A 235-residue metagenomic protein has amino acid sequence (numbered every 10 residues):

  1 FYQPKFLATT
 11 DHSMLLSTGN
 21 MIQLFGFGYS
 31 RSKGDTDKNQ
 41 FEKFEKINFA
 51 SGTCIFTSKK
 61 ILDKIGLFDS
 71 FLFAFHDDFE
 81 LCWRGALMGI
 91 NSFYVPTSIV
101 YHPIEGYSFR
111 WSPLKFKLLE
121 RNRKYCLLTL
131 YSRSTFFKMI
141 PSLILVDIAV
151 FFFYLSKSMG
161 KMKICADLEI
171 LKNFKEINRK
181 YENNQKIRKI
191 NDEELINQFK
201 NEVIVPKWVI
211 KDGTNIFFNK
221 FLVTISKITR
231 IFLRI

Functional and structural regions predicted by a protein language model:
F1-F73, F79, M88: Acidic/His-rich active-site region of diverse nucleotide-sugar glycosyltransferases
S51, W83, P96: A cytosolic small-molecule/anion-sensing beta-strand core signal
F73, W83, Y125: Active-site phosphate/pyrophosphate- and oxyanion-stabilizing loops and adjacent acidic/basic residues in soluble
D78-L81, N122-R123: Short, hydrophobic/aromatic alpha-helical segments in well-folded domains
E80-R84, V100: Short active-site alpha-helical segment characteristic of glycosyltransferases and processive polysaccharide synthases
M88-W208, N215-L222: Active-site-adjacent helix/loop segment of glycosyltransferases that harbors family-specific signature motifs
K211-I235: C-terminal non-catalytic accessory extensions
